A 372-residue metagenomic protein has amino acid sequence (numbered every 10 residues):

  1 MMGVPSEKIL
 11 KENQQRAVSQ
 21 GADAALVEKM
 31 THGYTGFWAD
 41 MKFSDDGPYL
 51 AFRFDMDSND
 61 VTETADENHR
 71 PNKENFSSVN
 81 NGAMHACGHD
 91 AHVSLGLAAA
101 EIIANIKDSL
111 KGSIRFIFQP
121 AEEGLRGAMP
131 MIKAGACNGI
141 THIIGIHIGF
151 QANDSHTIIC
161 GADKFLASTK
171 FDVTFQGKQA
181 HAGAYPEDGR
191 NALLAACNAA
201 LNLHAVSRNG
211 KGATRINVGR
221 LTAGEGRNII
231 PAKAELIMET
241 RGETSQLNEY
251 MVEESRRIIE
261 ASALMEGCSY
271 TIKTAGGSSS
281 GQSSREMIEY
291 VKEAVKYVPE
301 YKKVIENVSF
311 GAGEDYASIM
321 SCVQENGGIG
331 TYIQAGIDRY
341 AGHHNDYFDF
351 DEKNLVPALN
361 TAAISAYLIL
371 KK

Functional and structural regions predicted by a protein language model:
M1-M84, I102-N105, S109-L110: Acidic/His- and Gly-rich active-site-bordering loop/insert found across diverse amide/peptide-bond hydrolases
L26-T31, E122, G161-F165, N307-G311: Short Gly/Pro-enriched turn/cap motifs at secondary-structure boundaries
F37, D60-V61, F76-M84, D90-A91 (+2 more regions): Histidine/acidic-residue-rich, glycine-tolerant segments that coordinate divalent metal ions
F54-M56, K73, P120, T169-G177 (+2 more regions): Short, small-residue-rich loop/turn micro-motifs
D55-S58, A65, G149, L166-S168 (+2 more regions): Short glycine-enriched loops at secondary-structure junctions
V93-A99: DPxDG-like acidic metal-binding loop motif
L194-K372: Metal-dependent amide/peptide-bond hydrolase catalytic core, centered on the "pita-bread" metallohydrolase fold
